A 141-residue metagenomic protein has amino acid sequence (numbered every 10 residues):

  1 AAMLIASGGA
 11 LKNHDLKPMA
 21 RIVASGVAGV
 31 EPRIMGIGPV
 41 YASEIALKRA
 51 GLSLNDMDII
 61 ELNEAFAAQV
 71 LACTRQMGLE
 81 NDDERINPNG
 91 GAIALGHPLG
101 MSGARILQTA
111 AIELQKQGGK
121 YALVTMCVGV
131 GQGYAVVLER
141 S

Functional and structural regions predicted by a protein language model:
A1-S141: Claisen-condensing/thiolase-fold acyl-transfer catalytic domains that form or cleave C-C bonds in fatty acid
